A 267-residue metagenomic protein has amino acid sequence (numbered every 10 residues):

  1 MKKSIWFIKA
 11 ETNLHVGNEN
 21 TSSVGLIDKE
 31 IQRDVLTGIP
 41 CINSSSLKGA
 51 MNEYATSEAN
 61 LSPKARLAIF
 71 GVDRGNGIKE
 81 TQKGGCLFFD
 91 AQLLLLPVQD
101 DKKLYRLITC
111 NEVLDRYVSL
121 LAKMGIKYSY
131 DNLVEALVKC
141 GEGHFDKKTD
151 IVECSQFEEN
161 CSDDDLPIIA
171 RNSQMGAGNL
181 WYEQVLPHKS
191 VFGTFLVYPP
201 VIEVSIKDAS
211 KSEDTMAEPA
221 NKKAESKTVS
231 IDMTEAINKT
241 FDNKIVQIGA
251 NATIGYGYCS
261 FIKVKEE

Functional and structural regions predicted by a protein language model:
M1-E267: RNA-binding basic/glycine-rich loop and surface signature characteristic of RAMP-family CRISPR effectors
